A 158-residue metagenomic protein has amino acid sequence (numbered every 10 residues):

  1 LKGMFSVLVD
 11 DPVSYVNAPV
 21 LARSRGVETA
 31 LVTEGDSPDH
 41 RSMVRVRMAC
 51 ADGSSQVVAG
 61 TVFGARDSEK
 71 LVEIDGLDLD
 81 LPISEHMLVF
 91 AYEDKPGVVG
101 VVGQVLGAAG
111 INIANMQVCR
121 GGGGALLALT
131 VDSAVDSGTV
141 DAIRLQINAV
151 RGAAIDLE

Functional and structural regions predicted by a protein language model:
L1-E158: A conserved regulatory-domain signal marking ACT and ACT-like small-molecule sensing domains and adjacent regulatory
